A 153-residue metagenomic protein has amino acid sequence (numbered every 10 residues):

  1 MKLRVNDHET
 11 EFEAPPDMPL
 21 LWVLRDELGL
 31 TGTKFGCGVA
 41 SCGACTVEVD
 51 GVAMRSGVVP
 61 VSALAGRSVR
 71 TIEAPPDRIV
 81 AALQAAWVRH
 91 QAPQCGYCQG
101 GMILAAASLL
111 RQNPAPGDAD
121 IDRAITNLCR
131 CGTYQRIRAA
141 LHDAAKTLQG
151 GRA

Functional and structural regions predicted by a protein language model:
M1-A153: Signature of N-terminal electron-transfer/Fe-S-associated modules in redox systems
